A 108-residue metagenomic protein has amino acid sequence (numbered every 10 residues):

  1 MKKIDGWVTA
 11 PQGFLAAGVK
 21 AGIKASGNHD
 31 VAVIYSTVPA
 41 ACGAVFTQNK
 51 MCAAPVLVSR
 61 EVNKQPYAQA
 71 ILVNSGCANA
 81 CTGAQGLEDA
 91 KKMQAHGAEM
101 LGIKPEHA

Functional and structural regions predicted by a protein language model:
M1-T47: N-terminal amphipathic/basic leader segments beginning at the initiator methionine
W7, H29, N63-A70: N-proximal short alpha-helices
G22, V58-P66, K92-L101: Short, functional N-terminal and low-complexity linear motifs
I23-S26, A44, Q48, Q65 (+1 more regions): Catalytic cores of large soluble enzymes that bind and process phosphate-bearing ligands
I34-Y67: Active-site-flanking structural segment that lines cofactor/substrate pockets
L72-G102: Alpha-helical support elements that line or immediately flank enzyme active sites and cofactor-binding pockets
K104-H107: Short acidic capping loops at alpha-helix termini that bridge into adjacent secondary structure
